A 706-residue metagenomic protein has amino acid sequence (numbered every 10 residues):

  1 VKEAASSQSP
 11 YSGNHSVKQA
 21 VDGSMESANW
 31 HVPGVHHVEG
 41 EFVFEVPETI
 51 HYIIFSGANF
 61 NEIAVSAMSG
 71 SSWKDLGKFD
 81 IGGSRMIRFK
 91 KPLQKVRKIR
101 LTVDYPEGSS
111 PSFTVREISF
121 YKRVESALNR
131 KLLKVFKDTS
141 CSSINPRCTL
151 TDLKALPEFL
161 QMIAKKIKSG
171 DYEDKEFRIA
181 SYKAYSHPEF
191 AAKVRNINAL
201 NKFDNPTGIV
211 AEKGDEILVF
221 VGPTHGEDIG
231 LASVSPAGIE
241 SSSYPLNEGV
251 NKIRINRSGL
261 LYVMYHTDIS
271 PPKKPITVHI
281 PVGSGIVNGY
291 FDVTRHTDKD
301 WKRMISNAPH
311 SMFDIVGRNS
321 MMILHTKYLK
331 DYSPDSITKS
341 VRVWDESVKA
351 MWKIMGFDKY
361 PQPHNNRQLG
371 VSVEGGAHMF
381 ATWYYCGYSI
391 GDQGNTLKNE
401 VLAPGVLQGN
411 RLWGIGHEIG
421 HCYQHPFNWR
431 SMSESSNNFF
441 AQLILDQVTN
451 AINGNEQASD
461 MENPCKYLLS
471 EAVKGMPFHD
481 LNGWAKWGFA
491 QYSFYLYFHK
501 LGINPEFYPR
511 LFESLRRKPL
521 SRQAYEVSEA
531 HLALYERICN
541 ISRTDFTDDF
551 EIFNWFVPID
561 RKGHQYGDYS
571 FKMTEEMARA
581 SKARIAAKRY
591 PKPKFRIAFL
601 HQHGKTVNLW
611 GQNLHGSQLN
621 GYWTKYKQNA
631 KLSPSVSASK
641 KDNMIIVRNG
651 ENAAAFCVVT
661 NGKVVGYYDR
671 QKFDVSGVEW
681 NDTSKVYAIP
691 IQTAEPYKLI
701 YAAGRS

Functional and structural regions predicted by a protein language model:
V1-V46, S56-N59, V124-K134, G621 (+2 more regions): Disordered, acidic Ser/Thr/Pro-rich linker "stalks" and the adjacent N-terminal cap of the next globular domain
M25-E39, K78-G82, A191-L200: Extracellular beta-rich ligand/substrate-recognition surface
H36-V38, E48, G57-S126, Y668: Trp- and acidic/polar-enriched beta-sheet ligand-binding modules for extracellular glycan and matrix recognition
H37, E45-Y52, K95-V96, A211-I217: Extended extracellular/luminal ectodomain segments enriched in beta-structured repeat modules
I50, S109-K134, T267-M312: Exposed low-complexity, polar/acidic, P/S/T/G-rich flexible segments that act as propeptides, protease-susceptible
A58, N129-G289, L632-V636, K641-G704: Beta-strand-enriched, solvent-exposed domains that form extended recognition/catalytic surfaces
L128-N129, D138-D171, A530-V665, S684-A688 (+1 more regions): Beta/coil-rich, acidic/histidine-enriched accessory regions frequently appended to metallopeptidases
W301-R303, S311-K518, R522-A524, L534: Catalytic cores of extracellular degradative/oxidative enzymes
